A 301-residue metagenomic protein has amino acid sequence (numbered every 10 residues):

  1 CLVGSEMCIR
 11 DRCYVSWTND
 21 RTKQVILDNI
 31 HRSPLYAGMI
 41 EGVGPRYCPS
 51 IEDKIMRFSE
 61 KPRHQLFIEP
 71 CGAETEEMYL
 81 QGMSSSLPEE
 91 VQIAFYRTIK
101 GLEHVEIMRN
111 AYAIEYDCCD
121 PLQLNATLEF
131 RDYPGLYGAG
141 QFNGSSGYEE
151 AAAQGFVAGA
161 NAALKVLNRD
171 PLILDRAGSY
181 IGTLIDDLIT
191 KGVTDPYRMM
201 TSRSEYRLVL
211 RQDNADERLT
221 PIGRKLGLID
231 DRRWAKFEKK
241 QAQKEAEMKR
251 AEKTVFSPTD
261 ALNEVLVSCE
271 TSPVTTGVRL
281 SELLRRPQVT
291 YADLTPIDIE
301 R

Functional and structural regions predicted by a protein language model:
C1-I9: Short, small-residue-biased leader/transition segments that mark boundaries at the very start of proteins
I30, P34-G42, C48-I93, R97-T98 (+2 more regions): C-terminal catalytic lobe of FAD-dependent flavoproteins
G42-P49, N110-C119, L172-L188, S202-S204 (+2 more regions): A glycine-rich phosphate-binding loop feature that marks nucleotide/adenosyl-phosphate handling sites
F67, Y79-S145, I173-D186: A glycine-rich dinucleotide-binding beta-alpha-beta segment and adjacent secondary-structure elements that constitute
Q141-E149, E205-R207: Glycine-rich phosphate/pyrophosphate-binding beta-alpha loops
A151-L174: Internal hydrophobic alpha-helix adjacent to the cofactor/substrate pocket in enzyme cavities
I185, V193, Y197-K225, D230-W234: Mobile "lid/hinge" segments at catalytic clefts and subdomain interfaces of large enzymes
R203, T220-K225, I229-R301: Extended, charge-enriched "interface" segments that sit outside catalytic cores
